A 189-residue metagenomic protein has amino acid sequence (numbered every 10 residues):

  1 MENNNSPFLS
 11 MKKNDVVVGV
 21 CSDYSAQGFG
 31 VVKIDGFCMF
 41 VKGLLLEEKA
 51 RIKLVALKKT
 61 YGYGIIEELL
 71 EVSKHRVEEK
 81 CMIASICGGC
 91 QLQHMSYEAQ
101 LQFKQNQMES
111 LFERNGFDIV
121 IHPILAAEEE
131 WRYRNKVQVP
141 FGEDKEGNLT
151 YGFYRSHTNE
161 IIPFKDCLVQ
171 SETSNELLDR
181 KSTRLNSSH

Functional and structural regions predicted by a protein language model:
M1-R184: Accessory RNA-recognition modules of RNA-modification enzymes
L185-H189: Positively charged, low-complexity/disordered segments
